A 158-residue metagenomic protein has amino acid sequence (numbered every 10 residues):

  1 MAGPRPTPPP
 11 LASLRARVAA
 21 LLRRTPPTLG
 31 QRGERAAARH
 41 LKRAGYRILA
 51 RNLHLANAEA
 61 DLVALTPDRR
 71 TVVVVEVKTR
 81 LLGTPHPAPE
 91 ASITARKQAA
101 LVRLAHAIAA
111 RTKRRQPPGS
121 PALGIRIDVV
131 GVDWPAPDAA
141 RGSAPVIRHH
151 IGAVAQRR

Functional and structural regions predicted by a protein language model:
M1-L53: Acidic-basic catalytic patches of nuclease active cores, encompassing PD-(D/E)XK and other metal-cofactor nuclease
G3-R5, K113-R158: Domain-level recognition of nuclease-like catalytic cores that cleave nucleotide substrates
A19, K78-P135: Catalytic cores of nucleic-acid endonucleases
L41, A60-A64, R69-T84, L101: Conserved catalytic cores of phosphodiester-cleaving nucleases, focusing on short active-site segments
A44-G45, A56-A60, L123-I125: Short beta-strand or tight-loop elements that sit immediately N-terminal to catalytic metal-binding acidic residues
I48-A50, V74, I127: Hydrophobic residues on conserved beta-strands that form the core of alpha/beta folds
L53-L55, L65-R69, P135-P137: Short polar/acidic secondary-structure junctions
